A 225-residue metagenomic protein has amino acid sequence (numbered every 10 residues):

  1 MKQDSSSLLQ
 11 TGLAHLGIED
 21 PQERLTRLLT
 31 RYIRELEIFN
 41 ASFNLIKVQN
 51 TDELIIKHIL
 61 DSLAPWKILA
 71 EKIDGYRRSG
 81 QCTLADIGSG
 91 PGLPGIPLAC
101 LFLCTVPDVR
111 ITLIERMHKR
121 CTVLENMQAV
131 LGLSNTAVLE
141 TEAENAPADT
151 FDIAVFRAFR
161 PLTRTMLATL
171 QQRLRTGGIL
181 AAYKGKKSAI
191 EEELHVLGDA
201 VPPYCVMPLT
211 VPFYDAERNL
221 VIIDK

Functional and structural regions predicted by a protein language model:
M1-S79, K119-S134: Class I SAM-dependent transferase core
S6, L29, G95, E217-L220: A general structural signal for well-ordered alpha-helical segments in protein cores
R78-G90: Conserved class I S-adenosyl-L-methionine
D86, P97, T112: Conserved beta-strand segments that form the floor/walls of ligand-binding pockets within enzyme and binding domains
P91-V106: Conserved SAM-binding loop of SAM-dependent methyltransferases across substrates and taxa, primarily the Class I
F102-K225: S-adenosylmethionine
